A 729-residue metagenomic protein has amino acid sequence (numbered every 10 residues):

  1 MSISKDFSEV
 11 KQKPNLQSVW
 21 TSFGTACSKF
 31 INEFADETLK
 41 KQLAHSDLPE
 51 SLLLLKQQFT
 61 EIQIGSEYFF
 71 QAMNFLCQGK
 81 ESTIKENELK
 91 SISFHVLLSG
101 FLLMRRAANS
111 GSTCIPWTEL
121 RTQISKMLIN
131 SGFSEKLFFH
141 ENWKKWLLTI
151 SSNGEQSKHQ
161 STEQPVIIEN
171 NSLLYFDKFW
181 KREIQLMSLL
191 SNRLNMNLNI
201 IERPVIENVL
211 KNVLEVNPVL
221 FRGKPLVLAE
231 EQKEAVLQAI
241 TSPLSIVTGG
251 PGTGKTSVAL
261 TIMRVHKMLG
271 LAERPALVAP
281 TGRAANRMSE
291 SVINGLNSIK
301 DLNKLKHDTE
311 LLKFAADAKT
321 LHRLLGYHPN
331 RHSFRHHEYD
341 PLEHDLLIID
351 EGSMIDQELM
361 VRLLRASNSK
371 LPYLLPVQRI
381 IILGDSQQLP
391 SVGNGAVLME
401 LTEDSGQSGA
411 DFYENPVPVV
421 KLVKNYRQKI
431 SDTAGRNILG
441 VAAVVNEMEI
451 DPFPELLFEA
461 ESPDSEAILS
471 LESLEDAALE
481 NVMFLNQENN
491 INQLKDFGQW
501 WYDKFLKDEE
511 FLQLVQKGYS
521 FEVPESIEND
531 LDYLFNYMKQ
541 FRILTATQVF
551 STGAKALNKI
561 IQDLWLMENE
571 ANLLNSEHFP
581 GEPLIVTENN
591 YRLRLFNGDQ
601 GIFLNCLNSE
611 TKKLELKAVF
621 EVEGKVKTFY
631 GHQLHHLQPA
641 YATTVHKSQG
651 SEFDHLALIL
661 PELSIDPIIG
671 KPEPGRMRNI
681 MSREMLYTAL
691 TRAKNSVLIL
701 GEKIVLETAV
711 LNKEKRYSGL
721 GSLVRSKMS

Functional and structural regions predicted by a protein language model:
M1-N130: Intrinsically disordered, low-complexity N-terminal extensions of AAA+/P-loop NTPases that precede the structured
G132-N208: Interdomain "pre-motor" coupling segment immediately N-terminal to P-loop NTPase/helicase cores
N208-L244: Conserved pre-motif I regulatory segment
L220, Y373, Q387, S391-L584 (+1 more regions): Conserved helicase motor core of P-loop NTPases
K233-V236, I240-L471: ASCE P-loop NTPase helicase motor core
A272-E273, H344, P376-R379, E414-V419 (+4 more regions): Short glycine-/polar-rich loops that comprise or flank the Walker A/P-loop and associated switch/sensor motifs
L342, E577-P580, F596, S648 (+1 more regions): Residue-level recognition of short, solvent-exposed, well-ordered loop/turn junctions that link secondary-structure
D599, F603-S729: C-terminal accessory regions
